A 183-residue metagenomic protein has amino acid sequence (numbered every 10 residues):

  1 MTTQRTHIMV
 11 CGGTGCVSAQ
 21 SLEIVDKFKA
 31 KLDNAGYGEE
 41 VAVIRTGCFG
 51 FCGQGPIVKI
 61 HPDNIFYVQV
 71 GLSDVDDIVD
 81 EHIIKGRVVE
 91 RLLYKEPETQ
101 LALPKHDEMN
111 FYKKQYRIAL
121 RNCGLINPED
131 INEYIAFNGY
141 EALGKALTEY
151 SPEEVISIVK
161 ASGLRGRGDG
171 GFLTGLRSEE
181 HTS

Functional and structural regions predicted by a protein language model:
M1-E179, S183: Feature of Fe-S/electron-transfer and energy-metabolism proteins that preferentially highlights extended coupling
